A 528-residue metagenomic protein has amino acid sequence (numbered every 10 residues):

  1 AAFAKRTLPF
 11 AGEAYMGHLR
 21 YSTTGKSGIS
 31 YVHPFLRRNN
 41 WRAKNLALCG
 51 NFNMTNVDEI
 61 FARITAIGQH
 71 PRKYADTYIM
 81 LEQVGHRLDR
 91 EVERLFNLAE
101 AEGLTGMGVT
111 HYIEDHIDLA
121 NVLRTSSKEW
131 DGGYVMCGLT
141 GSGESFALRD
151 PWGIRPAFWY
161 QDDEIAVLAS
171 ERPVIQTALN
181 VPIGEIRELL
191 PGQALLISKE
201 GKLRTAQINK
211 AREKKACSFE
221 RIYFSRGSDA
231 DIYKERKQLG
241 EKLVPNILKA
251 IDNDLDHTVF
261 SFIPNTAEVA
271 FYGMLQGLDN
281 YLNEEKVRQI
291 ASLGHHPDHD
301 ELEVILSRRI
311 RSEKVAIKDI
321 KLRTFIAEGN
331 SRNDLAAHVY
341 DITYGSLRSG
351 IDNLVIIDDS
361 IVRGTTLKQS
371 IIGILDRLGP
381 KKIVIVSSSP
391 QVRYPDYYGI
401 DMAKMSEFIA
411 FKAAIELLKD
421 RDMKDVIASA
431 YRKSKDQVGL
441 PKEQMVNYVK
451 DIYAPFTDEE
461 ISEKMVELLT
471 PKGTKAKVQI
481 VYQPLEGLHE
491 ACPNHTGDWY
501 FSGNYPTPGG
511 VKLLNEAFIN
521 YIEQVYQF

Functional and structural regions predicted by a protein language model:
A1-L190, L196-V259, I263-P264: Conserved short alpha-helical segments that host acidic/polar catalytic motifs at enzyme active sites
R63, I67, Q83-R87, E129 (+5 more regions): Generic, well-ordered alpha-helical scaffold segments in large soluble proteins
S127, S142-E144, R149, P156-Q161 (+8 more regions): PRPP-dependent phosphoribosyltransferase catalytic core
E129-G132, E235-D256, V269, M274-L278 (+2 more regions): Phosphate/ATP-binding catalytic cores across multiple sugar-kinase/actin-like superfamilies, primarily ASKHA
L195, L243, F260, M274 (+2 more regions): Conserved hydrophobic/aromatic pocket- or pore-lining residues that grip, position, or stack substrates in active sites
N253-T266, V384, V478-P484: Short glycine-rich phosphate-binding loop at a beta-alpha junction
T258, E268-V315: Carboxylate/His-rich catalytic cores and anion/metal-binding grooves
F260, A267-M274, L278, S312 (+2 more regions): Extended, hydrophobic alpha-helical segments in both membrane/secreted and soluble proteins
